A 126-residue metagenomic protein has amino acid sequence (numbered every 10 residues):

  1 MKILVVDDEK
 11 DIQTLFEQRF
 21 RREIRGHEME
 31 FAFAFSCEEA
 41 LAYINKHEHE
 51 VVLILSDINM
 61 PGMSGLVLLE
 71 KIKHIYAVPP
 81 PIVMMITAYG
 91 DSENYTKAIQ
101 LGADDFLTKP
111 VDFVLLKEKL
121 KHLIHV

Functional and structural regions predicted by a protein language model:
D7, D57, T87: Active-site residues of response regulator receiver
D8, K109: A Lys-centered signature of the CheY-like receiver
K10-A32, L123: Two-component/phosphorelay signaling modules centered on CheY-like receiver
F33-A42, G65: Helix N-cap/capping motif at the beta->alpha junctions
A42, L66-P79: Short amphipathic alpha-helix used as the core "switch/output" element in two-component signaling
M60: Receiver (REC) domain active-site loop signature in two-component systems and cognate sites in sensor histidine kinases
V67, P79, G90-D105: Alpha4 helix (beta4-alpha4-beta5 surface) of REC/receiver domains from two-component response regulators
V111-L120: C-terminal output helix
